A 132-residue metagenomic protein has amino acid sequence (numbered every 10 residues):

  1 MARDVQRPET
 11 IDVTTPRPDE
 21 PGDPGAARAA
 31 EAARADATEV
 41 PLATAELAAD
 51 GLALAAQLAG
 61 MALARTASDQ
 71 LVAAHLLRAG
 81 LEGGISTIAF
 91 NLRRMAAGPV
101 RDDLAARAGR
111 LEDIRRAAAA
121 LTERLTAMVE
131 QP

Functional and structural regions predicted by a protein language model:
M1-M95, P99-P132: N-terminal glycine-/lysine-enriched basic segments
